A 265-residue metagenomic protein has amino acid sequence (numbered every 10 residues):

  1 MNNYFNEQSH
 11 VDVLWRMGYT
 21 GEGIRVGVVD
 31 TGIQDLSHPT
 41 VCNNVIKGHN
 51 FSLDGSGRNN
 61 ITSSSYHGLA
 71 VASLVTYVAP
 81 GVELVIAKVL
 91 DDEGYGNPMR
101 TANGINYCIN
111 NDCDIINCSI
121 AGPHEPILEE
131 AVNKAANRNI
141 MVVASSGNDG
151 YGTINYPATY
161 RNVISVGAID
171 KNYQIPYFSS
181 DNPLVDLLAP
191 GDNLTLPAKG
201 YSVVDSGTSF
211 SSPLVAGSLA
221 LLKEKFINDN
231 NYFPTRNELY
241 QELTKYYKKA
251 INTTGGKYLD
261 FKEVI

Functional and structural regions predicted by a protein language model:
M1-N6, H10, I109, C113-I120 (+5 more regions): C-terminal subdomain of the subtilisin-like protease fold in secreted/lumenal serine endopeptidases
N2-E83, N103, N110, N172 (+1 more regions): Active-site core segment of subtilase-fold serine proteases
D30, G147, G207: Active-site glycine-centered loops adjacent to acidic/histidine catalytic or metal-binding residues that shape
G32-Q34, D91, G150: Short, glycine/acidic-enriched loop or turn micro-motifs at the edges of active sites
L53-S64, I175, A198-F210: Short pre-catalytic strand/loop immediately N-terminal to key active-site residues, enriched for Gly-Thr
V75, A87-L90, G191-F261: Hydrolase catalytic cores
V89, G94-C113, I120-P123: Catalytic-core regions of hydrolytic enzymes
N111-A198, E242-Y246: Catalytic-core segments of hydrolase enzymes
